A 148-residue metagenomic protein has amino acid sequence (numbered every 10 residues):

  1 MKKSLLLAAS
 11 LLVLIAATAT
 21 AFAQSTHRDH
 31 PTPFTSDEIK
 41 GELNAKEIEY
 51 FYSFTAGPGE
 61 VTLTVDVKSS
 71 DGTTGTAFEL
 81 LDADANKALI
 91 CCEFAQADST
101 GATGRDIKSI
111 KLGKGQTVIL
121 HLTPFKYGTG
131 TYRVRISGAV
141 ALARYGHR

Functional and structural regions predicted by a protein language model:
M1-A9: Bacterial N-terminal signal peptides that target proteins for export
A8-A17: Bacterial N-terminal signal peptides
A21-V61, C91-S99, S137-R148: Non-catalytic extracellular/lumenal accessory regions of secreted precursors
G41-E42, S69-T103, F125, A139: Surface-exposed beta-strand/loop patches in noncatalytic accessory domains and peripheral targeting/linker segments
Y50-Y52, G104-K108: Short strand-edge motifs at loop-to-beta-strand transitions and within beta-strands of extracellular beta-rich domains
Y50-Y52, H121-L122, K126-V140: Edge beta-strands of jelly-roll/beta-sandwich modules across compartments, strongly enriched in secreted/luminal
G59-L63, T74-F78, G130-Y132: Short beta-strand/loop motifs in extracellular/secreted proteins, especially within beta-sandwich accessory domains
V61, I110-K126: Noncatalytic modules at the cell exterior or secretory-pathway interfaces, chiefly beta-strand-rich lectin/adhesion
